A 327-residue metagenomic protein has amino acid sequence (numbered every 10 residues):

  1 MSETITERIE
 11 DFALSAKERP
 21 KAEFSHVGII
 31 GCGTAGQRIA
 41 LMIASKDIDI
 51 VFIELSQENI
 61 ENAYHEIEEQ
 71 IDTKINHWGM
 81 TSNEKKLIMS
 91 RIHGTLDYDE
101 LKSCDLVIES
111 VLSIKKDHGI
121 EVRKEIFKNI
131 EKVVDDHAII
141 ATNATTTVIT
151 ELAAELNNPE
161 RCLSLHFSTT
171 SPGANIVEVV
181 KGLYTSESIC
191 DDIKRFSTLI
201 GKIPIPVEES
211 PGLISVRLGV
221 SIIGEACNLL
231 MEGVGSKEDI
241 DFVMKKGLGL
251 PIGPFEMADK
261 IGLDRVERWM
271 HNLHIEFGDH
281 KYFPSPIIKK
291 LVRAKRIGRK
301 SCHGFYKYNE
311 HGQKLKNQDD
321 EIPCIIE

Functional and structural regions predicted by a protein language model:
M1-S25, I48, L55, T198 (+2 more regions): NAD(P)-dependent Rossmann-like dehydrogenase/reductase catalytic/cofactor-binding core
C32-G33: Glycine-rich Rossmann-fold phosphate-binding loop(s) that bind the pyrophosphate of adenine dinucleotide cofactors
G36-Q37: N-terminal Rossmann-fold NAD(P) dinucleotide-binding loop
I43: Aromatic pocket-lining residues of Rossmann-like dinucleotide-binding sites
K46-D47, N158, V179-S210, I222-L250: Internal alpha-helical scaffold of NAD(P)-dependent oxidoreductase catalytic cores
L55-N59, I75-I139: Rossmann-like NAD(P)-binding element
I139-E208, V216: Rossmann-fold dinucleotide-binding core
